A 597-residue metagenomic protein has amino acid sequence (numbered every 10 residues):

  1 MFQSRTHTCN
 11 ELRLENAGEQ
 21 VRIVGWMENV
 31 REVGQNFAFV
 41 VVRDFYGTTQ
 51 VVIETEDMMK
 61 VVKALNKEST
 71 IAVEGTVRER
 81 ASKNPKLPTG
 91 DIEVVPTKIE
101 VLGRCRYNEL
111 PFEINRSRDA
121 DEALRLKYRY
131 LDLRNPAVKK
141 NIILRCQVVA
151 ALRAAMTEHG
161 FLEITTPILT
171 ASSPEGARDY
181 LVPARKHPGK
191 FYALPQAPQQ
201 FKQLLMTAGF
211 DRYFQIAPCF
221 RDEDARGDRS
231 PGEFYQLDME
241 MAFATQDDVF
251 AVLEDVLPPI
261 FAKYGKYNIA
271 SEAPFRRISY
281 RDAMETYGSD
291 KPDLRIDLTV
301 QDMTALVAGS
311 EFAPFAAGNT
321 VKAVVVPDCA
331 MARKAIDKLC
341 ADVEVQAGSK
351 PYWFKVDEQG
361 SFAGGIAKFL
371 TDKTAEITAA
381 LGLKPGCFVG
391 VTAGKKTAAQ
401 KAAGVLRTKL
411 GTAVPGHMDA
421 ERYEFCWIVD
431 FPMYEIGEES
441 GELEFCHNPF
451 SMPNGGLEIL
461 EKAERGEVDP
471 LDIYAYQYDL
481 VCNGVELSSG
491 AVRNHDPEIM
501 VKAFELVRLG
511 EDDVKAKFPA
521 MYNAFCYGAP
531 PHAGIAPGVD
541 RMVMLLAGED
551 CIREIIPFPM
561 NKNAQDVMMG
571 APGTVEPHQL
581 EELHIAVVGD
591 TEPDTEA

Functional and structural regions predicted by a protein language model:
M1-A597: Class II aminoacyl-tRNA synthetase catalytic cores and aaRS-like
